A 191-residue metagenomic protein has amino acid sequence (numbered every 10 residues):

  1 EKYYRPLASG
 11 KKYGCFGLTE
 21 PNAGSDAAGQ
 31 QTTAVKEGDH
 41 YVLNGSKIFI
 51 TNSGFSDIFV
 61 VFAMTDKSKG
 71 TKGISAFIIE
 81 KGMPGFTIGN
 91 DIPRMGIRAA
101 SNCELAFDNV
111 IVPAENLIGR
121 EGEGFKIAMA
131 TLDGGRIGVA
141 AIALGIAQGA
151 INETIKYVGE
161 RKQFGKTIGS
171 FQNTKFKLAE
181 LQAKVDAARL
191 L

Functional and structural regions predicted by a protein language model:
E1, G24-A27: N-terminal glycine-rich flavin-associated loop
E1-E20, K36-D39: FAD-binding glycine-rich core of flavoenzymes that anchor FAD
E1-G10, T51-I58, G70, I137: Internal helix-loop-helix
F16, A34, L43-G45, V61 (+5 more regions): Buried hydrophobic positions in well-ordered alpha/beta secondary-structure cores of metabolic enzymes
N22-S25, F49-N52, D66-S68, R94-S101: Short Gly/Pro-enriched turn/cap motifs at secondary-structure boundaries
D26-N44: Cytochrome P450 C-terminal beta-domain/meander region
H40, N44-I88: A short core secondary-structure module
A76, F86-A187: Glycine-rich beta->alpha junctions and the first turn(s) of the following alpha-helix
